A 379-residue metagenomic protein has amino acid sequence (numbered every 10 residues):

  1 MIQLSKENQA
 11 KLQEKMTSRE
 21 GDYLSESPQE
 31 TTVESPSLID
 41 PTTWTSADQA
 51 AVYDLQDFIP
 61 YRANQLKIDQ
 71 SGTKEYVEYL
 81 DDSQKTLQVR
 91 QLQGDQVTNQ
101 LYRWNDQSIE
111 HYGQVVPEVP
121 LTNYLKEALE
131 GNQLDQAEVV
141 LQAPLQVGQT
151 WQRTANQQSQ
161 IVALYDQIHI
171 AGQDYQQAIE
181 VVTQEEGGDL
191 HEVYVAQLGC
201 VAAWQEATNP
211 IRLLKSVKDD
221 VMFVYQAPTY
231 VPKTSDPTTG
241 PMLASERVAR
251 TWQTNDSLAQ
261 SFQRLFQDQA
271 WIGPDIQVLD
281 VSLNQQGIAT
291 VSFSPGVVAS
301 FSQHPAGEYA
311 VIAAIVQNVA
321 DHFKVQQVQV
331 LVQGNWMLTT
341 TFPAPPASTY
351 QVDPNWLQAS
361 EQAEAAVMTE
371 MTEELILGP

Functional and structural regions predicted by a protein language model:
I2, N8-K15, R19-S25, K215-P379: Bimodal "functional hotspot" detector
L12-V221: Conserved functional acidic sites
